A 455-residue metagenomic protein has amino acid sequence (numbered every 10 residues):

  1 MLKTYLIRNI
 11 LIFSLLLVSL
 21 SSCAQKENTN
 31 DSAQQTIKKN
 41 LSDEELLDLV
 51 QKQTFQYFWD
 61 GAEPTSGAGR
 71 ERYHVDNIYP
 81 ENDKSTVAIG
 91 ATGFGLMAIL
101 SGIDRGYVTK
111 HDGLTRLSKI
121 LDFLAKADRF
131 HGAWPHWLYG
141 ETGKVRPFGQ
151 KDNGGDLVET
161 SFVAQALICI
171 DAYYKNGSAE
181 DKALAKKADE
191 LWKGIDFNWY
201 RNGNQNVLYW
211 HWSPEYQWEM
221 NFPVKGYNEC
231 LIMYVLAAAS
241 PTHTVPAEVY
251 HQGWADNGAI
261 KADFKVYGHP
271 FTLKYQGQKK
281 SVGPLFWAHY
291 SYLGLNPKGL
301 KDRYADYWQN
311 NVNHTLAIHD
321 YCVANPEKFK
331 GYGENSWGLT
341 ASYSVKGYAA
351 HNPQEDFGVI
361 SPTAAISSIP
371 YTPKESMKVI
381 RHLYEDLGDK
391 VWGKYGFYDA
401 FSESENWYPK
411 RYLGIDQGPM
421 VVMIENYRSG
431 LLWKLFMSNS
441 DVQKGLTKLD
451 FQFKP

Functional and structural regions predicted by a protein language model:
M1-A33: Bacterial Sec-dependent N-terminal signal peptides
C23, D31-P455: Ser/Thr/Asn(+Pro)-rich, low-complexity disordered segments
